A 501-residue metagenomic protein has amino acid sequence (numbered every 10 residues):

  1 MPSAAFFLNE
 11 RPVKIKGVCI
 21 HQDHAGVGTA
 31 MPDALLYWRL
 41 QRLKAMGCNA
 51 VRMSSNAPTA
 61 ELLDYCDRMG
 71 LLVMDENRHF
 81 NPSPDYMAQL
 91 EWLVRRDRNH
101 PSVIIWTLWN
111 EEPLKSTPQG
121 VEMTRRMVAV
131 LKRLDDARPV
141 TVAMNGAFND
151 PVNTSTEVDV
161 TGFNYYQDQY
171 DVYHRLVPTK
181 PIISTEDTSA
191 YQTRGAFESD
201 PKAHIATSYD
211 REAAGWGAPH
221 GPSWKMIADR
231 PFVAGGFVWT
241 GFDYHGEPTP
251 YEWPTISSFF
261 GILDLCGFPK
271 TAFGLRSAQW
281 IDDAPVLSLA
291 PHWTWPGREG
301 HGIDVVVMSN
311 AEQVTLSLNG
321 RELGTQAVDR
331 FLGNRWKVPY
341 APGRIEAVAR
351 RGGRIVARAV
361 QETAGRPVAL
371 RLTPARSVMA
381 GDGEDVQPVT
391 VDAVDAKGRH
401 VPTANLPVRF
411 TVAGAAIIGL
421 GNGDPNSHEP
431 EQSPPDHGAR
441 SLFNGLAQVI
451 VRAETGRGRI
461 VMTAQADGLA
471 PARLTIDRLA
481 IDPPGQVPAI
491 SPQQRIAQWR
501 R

Functional and structural regions predicted by a protein language model:
M1-A327, R335-I355: Extended substrate-binding grooves/exosites of carbohydrate-active enzymes
M1-R11, Q361-G383, A480-R501: Low-complexity, Pro/Ser/Thr- and charge-rich linker/hinge segments at domain boundaries
W295-G300, V378-Q387: Short, solvent-exposed loop/linker segments at the N-terminal edge of repeated beta-sheet extracellular domains
G302, N310-E312, S317-L323, A359-V360 (+2 more regions): Short flexible loop/turn segments that cap and initiate beta-strands
V305-M308, V348, T373, E384-P402 (+1 more regions): Beta-strand-rich structural segments
R335-Y340, P434-T455: Short, hydrophobic beta-strand segments
Y340-R344, E384-V386, R457-R459: Extracellular Ig-like/FN3 beta-sandwich strand-entry sites
R354-G365, A470-L479: Edge beta-strands of extracellular beta-sandwich domains
